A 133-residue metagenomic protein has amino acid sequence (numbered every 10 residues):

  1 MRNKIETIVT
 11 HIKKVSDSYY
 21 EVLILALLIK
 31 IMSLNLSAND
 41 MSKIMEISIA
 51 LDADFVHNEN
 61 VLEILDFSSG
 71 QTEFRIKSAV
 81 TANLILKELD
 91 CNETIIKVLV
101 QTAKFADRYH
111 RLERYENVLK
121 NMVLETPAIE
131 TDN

Functional and structural regions predicted by a protein language model:
M1-L34: Amphipathic alpha-helical "lid/sensor" segments that cap RecA-like P-loop NTPase cores
V22, I29-N133: C-terminal leucine-rich, beta-strand-based interaction scaffolds used for sensing/assembly
